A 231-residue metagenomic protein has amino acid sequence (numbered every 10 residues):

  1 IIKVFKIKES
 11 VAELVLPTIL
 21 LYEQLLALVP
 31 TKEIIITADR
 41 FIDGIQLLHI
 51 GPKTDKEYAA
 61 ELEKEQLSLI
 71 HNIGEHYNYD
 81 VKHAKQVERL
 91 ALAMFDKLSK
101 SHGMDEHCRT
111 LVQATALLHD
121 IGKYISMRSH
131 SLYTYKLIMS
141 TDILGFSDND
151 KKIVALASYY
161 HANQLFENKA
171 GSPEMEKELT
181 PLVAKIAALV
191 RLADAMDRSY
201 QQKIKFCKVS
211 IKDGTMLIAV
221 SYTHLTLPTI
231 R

Functional and structural regions predicted by a protein language model:
I1-R191, M196-Y200, K212-G214: Helical "lid/coupling" subdomains associated with nucleotide-phosphate turnover
K205: Short, charged phosphate-coordinating catalytic segments
K208-S210: A structural signal for short hydrophobic beta-strand segments in well-ordered beta-sheet cores
G214-Y222: Short, aliphatic-rich beta-strand segments
T223-T229: Conserved small/polar residues in nucleotide/adenosyl-binding loops
